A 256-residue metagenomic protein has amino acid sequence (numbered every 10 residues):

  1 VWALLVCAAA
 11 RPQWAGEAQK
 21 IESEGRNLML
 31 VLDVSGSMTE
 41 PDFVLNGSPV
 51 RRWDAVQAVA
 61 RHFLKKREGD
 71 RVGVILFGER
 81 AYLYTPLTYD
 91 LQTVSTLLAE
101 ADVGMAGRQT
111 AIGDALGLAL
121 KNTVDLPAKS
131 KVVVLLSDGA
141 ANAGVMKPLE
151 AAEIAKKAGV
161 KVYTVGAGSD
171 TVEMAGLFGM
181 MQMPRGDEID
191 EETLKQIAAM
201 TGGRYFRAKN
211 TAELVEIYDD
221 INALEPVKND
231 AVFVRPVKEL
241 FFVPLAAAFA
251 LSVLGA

Functional and structural regions predicted by a protein language model:
V1-K20, V227-A256: C-terminal signal-anchor/stop-transfer transmembrane helix together with its immediate cytosolic, Lys/Arg-enriched
V1-M29, V34-R61, K65: An amphipathic, basic-hydrophobic helix/alpha-beta surface used to engage anionic, phosphate-rich ligands or surfaces
S23-M29, A58, R67-V72, Y82 (+5 more regions): Extracytoplasmic
N27-S37, A55, H62, R71-F77 (+6 more regions): Soluble periplasmic/extracytoplasmic beta-strand elements of cell-envelope proteins
E40, E68-A101, G117-L126, E173-E191 (+1 more regions): Short beta-strand-loop
D42-V50, A60, A81-Y84, E100-R108 (+3 more regions): Second-shell loop/turn segments in exported
G107-T110, K121, S130-V132, G139-M200 (+1 more regions): VWA/integrin I-like adhesion module and closely mimicked acidic/polar interface patches used
A208-L240: Juxtamembrane amphipathic/hinge helix adjacent to a transmembrane helix
